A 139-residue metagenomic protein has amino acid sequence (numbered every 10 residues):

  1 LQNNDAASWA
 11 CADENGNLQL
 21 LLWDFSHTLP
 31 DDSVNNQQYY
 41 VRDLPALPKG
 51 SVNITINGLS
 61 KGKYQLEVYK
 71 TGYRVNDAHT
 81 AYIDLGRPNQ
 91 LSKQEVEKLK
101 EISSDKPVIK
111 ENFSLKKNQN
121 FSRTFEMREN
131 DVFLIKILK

Functional and structural regions predicted by a protein language model:
Q2-G62, E67-R87, T124-F125, E129-L134: Carbohydrate-binding surface patches
N89-K139: C-terminal beta-strand-rich structural cap/linker in extracellular carbohydrate-active enzymes
